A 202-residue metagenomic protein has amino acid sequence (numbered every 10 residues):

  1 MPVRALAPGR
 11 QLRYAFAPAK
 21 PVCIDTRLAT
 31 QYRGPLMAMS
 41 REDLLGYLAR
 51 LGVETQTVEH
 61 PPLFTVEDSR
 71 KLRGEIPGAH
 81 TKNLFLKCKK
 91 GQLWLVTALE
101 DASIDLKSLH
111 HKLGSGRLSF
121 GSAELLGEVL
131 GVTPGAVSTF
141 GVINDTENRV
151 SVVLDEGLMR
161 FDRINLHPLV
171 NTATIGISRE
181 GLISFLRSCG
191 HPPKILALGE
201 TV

Functional and structural regions predicted by a protein language model:
V3, A7-C23: N-terminal polybasic/positive-inside topogenic patches
Y14, P21-V202: Extended, low-hydrophobicity, polar/charged segments
